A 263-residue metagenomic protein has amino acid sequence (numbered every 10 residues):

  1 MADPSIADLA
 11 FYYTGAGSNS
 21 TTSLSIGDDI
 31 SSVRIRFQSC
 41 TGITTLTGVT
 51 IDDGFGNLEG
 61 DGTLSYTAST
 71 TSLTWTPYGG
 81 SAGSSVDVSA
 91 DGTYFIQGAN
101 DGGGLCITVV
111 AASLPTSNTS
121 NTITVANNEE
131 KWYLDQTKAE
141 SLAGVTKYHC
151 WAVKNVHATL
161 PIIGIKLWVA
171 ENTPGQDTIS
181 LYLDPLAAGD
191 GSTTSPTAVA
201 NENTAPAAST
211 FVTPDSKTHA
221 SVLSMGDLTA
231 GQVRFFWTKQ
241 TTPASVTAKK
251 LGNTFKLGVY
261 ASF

Functional and structural regions predicted by a protein language model:
M1-D53, N118-F263: Long, small/polar-residue-biased beta-strand-and-loop interaction regions
S39-S84: Extended beta-strand solenoid/passenger and fiber regions
T70-N128: Small/polar beta-strand repeat architecture
